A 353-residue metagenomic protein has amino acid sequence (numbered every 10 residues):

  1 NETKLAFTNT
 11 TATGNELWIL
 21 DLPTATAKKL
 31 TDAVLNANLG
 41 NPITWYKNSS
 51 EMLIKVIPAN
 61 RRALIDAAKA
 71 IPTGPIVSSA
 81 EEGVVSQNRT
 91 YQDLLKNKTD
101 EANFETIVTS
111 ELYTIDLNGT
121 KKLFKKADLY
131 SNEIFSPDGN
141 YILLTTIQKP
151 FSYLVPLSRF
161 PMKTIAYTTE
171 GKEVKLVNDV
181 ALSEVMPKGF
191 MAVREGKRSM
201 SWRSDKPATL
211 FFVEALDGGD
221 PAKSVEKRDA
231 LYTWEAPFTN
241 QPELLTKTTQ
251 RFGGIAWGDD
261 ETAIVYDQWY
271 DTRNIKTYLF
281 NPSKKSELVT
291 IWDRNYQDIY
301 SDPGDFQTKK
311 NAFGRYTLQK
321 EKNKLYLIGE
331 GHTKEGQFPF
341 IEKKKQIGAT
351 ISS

Functional and structural regions predicted by a protein language model:
N1-S353: Beta-propeller folds
